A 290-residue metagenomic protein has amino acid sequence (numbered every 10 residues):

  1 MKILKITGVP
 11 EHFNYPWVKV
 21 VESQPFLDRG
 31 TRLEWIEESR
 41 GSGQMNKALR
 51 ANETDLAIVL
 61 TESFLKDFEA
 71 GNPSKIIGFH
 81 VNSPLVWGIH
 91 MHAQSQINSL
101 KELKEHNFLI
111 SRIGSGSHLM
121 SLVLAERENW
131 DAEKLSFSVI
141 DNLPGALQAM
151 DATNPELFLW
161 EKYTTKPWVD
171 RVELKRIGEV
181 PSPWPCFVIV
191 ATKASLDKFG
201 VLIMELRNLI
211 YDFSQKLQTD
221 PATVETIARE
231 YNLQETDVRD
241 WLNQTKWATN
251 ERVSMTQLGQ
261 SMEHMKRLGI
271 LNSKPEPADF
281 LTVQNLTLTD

Functional and structural regions predicted by a protein language model:
K2-W130, F137, E156-K162, L174-P181: Short, glycine-/small- and polar/acidic-enriched structural segments that line small-molecule recognition paths
L27, F68, E126, D170 (+3 more regions): Short polybasic/polar patches that bind polyanions
E105, D170, T282: Phosphate-coordinating loops and pocket residues in cytosolic domains that bind phosphorylated ligands
L135-L143: Short, surface-exposed recognition loops or helix-turn segments adjacent to catalytic cores
N142-A228: Pocket-lining segment of extracytoplasmic ligand-binding domains
K198-N272: Secondary-structure end/capping motifs
K266-D290: Conserved C-terminal helix/tail region of periplasmic/extracytoplasmic solute-binding proteins
